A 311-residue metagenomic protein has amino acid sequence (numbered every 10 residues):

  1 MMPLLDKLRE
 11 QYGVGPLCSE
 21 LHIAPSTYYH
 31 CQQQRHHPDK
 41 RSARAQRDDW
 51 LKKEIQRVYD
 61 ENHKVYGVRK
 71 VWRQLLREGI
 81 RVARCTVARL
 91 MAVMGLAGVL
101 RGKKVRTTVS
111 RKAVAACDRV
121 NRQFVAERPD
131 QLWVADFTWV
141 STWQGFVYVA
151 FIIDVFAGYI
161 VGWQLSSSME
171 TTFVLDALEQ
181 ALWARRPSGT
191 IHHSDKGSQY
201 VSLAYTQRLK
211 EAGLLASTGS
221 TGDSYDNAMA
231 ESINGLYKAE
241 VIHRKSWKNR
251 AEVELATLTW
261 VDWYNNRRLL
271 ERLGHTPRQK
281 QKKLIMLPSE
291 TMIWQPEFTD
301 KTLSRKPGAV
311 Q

Functional and structural regions predicted by a protein language model:
M1-Q281: Charged DNA-binding/catalytic regions of mobile-element recombinases
Q279-K283, K306-Q311: N-terminal, intrinsically disordered charge-dense segments
M286-L287, Q295: N-terminal amphipathic/hydrophobic targeting modules at extreme N-termini, encompassing cleavable Sec/SRP-type signal
